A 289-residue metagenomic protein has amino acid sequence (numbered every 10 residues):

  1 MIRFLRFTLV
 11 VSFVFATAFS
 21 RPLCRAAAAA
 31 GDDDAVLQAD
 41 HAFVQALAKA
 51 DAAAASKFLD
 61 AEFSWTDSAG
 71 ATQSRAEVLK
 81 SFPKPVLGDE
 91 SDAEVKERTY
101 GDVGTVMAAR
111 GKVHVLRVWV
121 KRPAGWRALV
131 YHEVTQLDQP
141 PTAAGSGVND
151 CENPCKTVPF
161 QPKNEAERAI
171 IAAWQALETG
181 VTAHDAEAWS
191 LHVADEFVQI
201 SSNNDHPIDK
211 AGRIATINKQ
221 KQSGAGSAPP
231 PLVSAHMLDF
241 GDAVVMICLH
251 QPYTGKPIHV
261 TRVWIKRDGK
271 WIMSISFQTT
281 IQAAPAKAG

Functional and structural regions predicted by a protein language model:
M1-F7: Positively charged n-region of N-terminal signal peptides that target proteins for export
T8-R21: Bacterial N-terminal signal peptides
L23-A61, L129, T135-L191, D195 (+1 more regions): Short, low-complexity N-terminal intrinsically disordered segments enriched in polar/charged residues
A35, A76-L116, I214-I258: Surface-exposed, charged secondary-structure patches
F43, A54-A55, F63, V78 (+8 more regions): Hydrophobic pocket/interface hotspot
L59, A69-G70, A109-G111, R117 (+6 more regions): A mature extracytoplasmic/lumenal domain signature
L59-Q73, K84-L87, E196-I208, K219-S223: A short gly/proline-enriched turn/hairpin at secondary-structure junctions
H114-C155, P257-A284: Short beta-strand edge/turn micro-motifs at domain boundaries
